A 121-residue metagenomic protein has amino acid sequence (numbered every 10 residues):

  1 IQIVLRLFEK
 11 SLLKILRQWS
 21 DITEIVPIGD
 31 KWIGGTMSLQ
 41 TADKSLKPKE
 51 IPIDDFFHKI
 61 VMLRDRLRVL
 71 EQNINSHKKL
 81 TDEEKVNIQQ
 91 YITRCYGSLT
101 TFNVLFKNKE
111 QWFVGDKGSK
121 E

Functional and structural regions predicted by a protein language model:
L5-T93, S98-K107, W112-F113: Long, contiguous alpha-helical segments
F113-E121: Long amphipathic alpha-helical coiled-coil segments
